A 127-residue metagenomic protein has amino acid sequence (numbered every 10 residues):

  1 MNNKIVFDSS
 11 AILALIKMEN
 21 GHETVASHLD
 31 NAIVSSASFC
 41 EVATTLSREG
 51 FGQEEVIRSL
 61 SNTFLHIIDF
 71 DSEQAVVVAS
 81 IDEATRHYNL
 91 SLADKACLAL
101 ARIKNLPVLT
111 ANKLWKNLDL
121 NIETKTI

Functional and structural regions predicted by a protein language model:
M1-V34, L46-R58: Short, well-structured N-terminal submotif of metal-dependent ribonuclease cores
N2-K4, L98-I127: Acidic, PIN/NYN-like endoribonuclease modules and their adjacent C-terminal/linker elements
I5, N31-I33, T63-I67, P107: Short loop->beta-strand "edge-of-pocket" segments that line small-molecule binding or catalytic clefts across diverse
F7-D8, V34-A37, L90-L92, V108 (+2 more regions): Histidine- and aromatic-rich ligand-binding microenvironments
A11-I12, S38, Q74, A96-C97 (+1 more regions): Alpha-helix capping/helix-boundary segments
I68-L109: Active-site neighborhoods of divalent-metal-dependent phosphate/nucleic-acid chemistry enzymes
